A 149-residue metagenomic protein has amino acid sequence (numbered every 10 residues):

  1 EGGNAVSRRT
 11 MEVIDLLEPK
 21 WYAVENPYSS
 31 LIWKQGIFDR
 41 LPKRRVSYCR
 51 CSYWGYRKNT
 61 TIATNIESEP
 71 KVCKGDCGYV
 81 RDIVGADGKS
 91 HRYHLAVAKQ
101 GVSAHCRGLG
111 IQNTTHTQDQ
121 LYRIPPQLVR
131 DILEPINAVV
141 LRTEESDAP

Functional and structural regions predicted by a protein language model:
E1-A148: Class I S-adenosyl-L-methionine
